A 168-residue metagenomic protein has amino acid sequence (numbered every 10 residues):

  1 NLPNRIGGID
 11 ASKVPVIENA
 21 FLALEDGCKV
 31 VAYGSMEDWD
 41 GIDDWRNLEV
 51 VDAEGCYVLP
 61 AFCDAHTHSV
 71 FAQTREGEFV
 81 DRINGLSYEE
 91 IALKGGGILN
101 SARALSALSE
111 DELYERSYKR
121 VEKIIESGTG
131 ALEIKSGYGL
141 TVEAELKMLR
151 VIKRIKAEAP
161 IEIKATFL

Functional and structural regions predicted by a protein language model:
N1, A92, F167: Short, small-residue-rich loop/turn micro-motifs
N1-I42: N-terminal metal-binding scaffold of metallo-dependent hydrolase/deaminase domains
L22, C28, G55, H66 (+3 more regions): Divalent metal-coordination and catalytic microenvironments
K29, E49, E162-K164: Conserved beta-strand segments of alpha/beta enzyme cores
D44-R46: Short, structured coil segments at secondary-structure junctions
L48, A53-E115: Metal-associated gating/positioning segment near the N- to mid-region
T74-R82, R103-L168: Active-site loop-helix segments enriched in His/Asp/Glu that coordinate and activate a nucleophilic water at divalent
